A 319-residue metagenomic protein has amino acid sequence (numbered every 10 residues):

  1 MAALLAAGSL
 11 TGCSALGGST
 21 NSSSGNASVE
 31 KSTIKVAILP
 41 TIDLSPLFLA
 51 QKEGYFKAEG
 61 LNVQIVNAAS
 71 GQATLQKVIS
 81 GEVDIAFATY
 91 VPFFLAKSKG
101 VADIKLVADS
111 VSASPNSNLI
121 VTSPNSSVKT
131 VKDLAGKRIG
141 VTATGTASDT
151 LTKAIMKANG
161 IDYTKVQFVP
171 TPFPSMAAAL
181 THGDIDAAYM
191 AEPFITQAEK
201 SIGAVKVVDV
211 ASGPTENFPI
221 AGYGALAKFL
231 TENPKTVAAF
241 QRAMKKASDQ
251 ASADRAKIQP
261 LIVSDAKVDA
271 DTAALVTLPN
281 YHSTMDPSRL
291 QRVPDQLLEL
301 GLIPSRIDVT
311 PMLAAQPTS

Functional and structural regions predicted by a protein language model:
M1-T33, T318-S319: Short, low-complexity disordered leader/linker segments with a strong preference for bacterial N-terminal type II
T20-N159, P170, D186-Y189, K206-D209 (+1 more regions): Short, glycine-/small- and polar/acidic-enriched structural segments that line small-molecule recognition paths
T41, A69-Q72, F87, T146-A147 (+5 more regions): Soluble non-cytosolic domains of exported or imported proteins
S45-L49, E53-G54, Q72-Q76, S80 (+13 more regions): Solvent-exposed, polar/charged alpha-helical surfaces in well-ordered, non-transmembrane soluble domains, broadly
A58, S112-A113, S212-E216, N280-S288 (+1 more regions): Short, solvent-exposed loop/beta-turn-alpha elements that line the ligand-binding surface or hinge of extracytoplasmic
V91, G100, F168-V169, P174-Q259: Pocket-lining segment of extracytoplasmic ligand-binding domains
T231-L302: Secondary-structure end/capping motifs
L297-S319: Conserved C-terminal helix/tail region of periplasmic/extracytoplasmic solute-binding proteins
